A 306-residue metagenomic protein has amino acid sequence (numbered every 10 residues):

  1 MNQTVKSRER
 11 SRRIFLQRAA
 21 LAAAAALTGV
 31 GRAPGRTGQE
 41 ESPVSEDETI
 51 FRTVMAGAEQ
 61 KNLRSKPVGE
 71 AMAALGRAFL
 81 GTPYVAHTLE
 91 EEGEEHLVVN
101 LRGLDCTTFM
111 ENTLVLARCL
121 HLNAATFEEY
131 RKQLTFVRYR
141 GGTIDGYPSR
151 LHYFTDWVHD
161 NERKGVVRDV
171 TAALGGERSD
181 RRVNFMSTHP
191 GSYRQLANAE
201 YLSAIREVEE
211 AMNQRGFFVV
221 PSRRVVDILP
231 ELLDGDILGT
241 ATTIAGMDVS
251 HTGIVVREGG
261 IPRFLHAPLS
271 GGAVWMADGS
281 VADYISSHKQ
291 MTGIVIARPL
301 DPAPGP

Functional and structural regions predicted by a protein language model:
M1-I14, L21-G29: N-terminal secretory signal peptides
R8, G29-G57, K61: C-terminal segment of N-terminal export signals and the immediately downstream linker at the start of the mature
E46, R64-M72, V98-C106, L122 (+3 more regions): Extracytoplasmic/periplasmic, Sec-exported soluble proteins
E59, V68-L80, L89: Sequence/structural signature of beta-propeller domains
Y84-E210, H266: Acidic/His-rich structured neighborhood in mature extracellular/periplasmic domains
A204-P230: Mixed-charge, Lys/Arg-rich low-complexity intrinsically disordered regions
G239-V295: C-terminal soluble interaction/assembly domains
